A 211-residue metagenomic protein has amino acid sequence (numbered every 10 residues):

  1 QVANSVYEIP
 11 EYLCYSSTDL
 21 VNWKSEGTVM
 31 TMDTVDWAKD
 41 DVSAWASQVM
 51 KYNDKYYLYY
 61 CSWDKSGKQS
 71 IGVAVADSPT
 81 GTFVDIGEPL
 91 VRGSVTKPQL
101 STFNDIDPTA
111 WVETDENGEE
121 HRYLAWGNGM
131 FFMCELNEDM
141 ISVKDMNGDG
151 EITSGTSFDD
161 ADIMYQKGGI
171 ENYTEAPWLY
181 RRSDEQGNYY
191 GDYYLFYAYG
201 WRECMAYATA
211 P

Functional and structural regions predicted by a protein language model:
Q1-P211: Carbohydrate-active catalytic/glycan-binding domains of CAZyme proteins, especially the secreted or lumenal ectodomains
